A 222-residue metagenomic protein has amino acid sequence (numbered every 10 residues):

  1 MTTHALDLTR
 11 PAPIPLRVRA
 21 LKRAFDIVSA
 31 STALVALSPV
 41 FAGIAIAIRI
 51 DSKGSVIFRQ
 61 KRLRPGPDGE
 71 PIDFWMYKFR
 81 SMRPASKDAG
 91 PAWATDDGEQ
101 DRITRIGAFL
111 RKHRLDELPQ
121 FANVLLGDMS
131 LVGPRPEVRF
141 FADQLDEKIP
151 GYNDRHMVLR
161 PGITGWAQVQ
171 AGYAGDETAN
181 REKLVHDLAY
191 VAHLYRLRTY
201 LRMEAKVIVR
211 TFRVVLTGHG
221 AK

Functional and structural regions predicted by a protein language model:
M1-L8: Short, charged cytosolic
P11-S86, R198-K222: A hydrophobic, helix-centered structural microdomain
A12-R17, Y152-K222: C-terminal terminal-structure detector
S55-R102, T164-D187: Short, glycine-rich, amphipathic interfacial segments at transmembrane boundaries or analogous
R83-S86, D128, A192: Feature marks short, surface-exposed loop/turn motifs that line or immediately flank catalytic pockets and channel
W93-D97, L110, A192, R196: Short, contiguous acidic/charged loop-to-helix segments that flank catalytic cores in large enzymes
D96-R160, I208-V214: A short, structured surface patch at a secondary-structure boundary
